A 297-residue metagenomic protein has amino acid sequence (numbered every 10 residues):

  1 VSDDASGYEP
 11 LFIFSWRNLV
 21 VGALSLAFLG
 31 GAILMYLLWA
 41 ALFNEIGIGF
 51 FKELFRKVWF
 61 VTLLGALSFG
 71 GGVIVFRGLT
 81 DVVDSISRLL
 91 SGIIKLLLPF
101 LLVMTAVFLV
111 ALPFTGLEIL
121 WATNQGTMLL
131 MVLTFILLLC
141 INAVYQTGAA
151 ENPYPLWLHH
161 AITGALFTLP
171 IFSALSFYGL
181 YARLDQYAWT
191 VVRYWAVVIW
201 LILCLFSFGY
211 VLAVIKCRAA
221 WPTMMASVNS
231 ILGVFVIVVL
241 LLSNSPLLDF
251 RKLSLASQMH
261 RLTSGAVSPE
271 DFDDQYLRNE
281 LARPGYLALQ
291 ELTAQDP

Functional and structural regions predicted by a protein language model:
V1-L63, G78-I94: Membrane-interface helix-loop-helix junctions at boundaries between adjacent transmembrane segments
V1-S2, S25-A32, V61-R77, L101-V103 (+2 more regions): Hydrophobic cores of alpha-helical transmembrane segments in multi-pass inner/ER membrane proteins, independent
Y8-P10, W39-K57, D81-R88, L109-Q125 (+3 more regions): Membrane-interface interhelical loops and short amphipathic "cap" helices that link adjacent transmembrane segments
G22, E53-S68, A122-F135, V192-L205 (+2 more regions): Alpha-helical transmembrane segments of polytopic membrane proteins
L34, V103-L112, P170-Y181, F208-A213 (+1 more regions): Hydrophobic alpha-helical transmembrane segments in multi-pass integral membrane proteins
A161-R218: Membrane-embedded alpha-helical segments of integral membrane proteins
P222-L248: Internal/C-terminal transmembrane anchor helices
P246-P297: Soluble catalytic regions of membrane-associated enzymes that act on cell-envelope and secretory-pathway components
